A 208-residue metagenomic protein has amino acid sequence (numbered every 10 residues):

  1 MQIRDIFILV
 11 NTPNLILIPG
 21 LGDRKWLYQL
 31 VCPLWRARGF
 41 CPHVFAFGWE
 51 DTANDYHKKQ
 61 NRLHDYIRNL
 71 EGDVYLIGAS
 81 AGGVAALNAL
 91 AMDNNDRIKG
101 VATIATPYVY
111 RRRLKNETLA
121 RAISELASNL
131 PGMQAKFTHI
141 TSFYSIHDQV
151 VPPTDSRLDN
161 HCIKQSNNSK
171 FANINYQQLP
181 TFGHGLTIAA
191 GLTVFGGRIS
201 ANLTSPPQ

Functional and structural regions predicted by a protein language model:
M1-P13: Short beta-strand-to-loop junctions in surface cap/lid or active-site-entrance loops
L15-L17, W26, W35-F45, D55-F143 (+3 more regions): Serine-dependent carboxylesterase/thioesterase catalytic core of lipase-like alpha/beta-hydrolase/SGNH enzymes
G22-L30: Serine-hydrolase catalytic-loop signature spanning alpha/beta hydrolases and amidase-signature enzymes
A46-G48, Q178: Residue-level recognition of beta-strand->loop/alpha-helix junctions
A135-Q208: C-terminal catalytic-base region of ester-bond hydrolases, centering on the histidine of the charge-relay
